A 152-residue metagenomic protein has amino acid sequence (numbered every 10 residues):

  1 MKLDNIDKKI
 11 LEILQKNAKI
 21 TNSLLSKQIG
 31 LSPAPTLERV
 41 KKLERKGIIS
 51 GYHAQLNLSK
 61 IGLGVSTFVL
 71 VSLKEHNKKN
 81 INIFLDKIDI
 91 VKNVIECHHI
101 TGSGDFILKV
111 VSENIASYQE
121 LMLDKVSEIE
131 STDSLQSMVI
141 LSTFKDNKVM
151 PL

Functional and structural regions predicted by a protein language model:
M1-L152: A compositional/biophysical signature of low hydrophobicity enriched in polar/charged and small residues
